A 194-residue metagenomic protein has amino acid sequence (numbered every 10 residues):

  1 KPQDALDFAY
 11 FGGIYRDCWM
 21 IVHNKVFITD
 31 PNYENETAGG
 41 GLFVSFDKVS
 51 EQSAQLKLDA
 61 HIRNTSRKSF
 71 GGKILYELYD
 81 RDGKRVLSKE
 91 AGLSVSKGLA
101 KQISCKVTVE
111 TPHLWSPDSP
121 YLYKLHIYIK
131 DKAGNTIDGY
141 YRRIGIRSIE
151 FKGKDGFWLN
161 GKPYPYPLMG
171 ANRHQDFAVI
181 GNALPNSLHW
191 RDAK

Functional and structural regions predicted by a protein language model:
K1-K194: Secreted/periplasmic carbohydrate-active enzymes, especially glycoside hydrolases
